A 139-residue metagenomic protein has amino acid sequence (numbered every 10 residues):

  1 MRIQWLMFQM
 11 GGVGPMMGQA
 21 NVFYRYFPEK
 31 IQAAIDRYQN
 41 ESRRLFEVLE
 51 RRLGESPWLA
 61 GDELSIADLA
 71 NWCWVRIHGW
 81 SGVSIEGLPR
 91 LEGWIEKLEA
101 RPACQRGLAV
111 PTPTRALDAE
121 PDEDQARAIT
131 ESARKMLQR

Functional and structural regions predicted by a protein language model:
W5-P102, Q138: GST-like fold's C-terminal all-alpha helical module
G14-Q19, A109, D118-E120: Short aromatic-enriched loop/helix-cap "lid" or pocket-rim segments at secondary-structure transitions that line
L53, P102-D118: Charged/polar, low-hydrophobicity segments characteristic of intrinsically disordered regions and flexible loops
P111-R139: Acidic/histidine-enriched, glycine/proline-rich intrinsically disordered or flexible terminal extensions
